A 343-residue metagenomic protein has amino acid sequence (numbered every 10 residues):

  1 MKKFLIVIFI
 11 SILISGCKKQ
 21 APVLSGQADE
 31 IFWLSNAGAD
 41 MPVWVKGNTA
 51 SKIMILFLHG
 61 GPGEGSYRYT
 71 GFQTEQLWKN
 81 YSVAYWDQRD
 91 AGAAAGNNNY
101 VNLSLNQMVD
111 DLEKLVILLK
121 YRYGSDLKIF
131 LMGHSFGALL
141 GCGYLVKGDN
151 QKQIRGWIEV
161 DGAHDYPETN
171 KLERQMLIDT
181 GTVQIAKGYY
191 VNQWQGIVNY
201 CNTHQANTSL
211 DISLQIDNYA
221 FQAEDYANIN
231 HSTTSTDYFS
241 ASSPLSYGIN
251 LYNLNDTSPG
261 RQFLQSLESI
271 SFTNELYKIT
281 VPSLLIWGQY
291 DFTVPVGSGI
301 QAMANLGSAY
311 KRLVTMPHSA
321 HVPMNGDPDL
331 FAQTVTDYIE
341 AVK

Functional and structural regions predicted by a protein language model:
E64-T74: The serine-hydrolase catalytic nucleophile loop
W78-A95: Conserved alpha/beta-hydrolase
V109-L127: Conserved acidic catalytic loop of the alpha/beta-hydrolase fold
L127-K171: Conserved hydrolase catalytic core segment
G188-N274, V281: Alpha/beta-hydrolase
I279, L285-W287: Short beta-strand/loop motif that positions the catalytic acidic residue of the alpha/beta-hydrolase fold
F292-S298: Conserved alpha/beta-hydrolase "acid-adjacent" motif
S319-P328: Catalytic histidine-centered segment of alpha/beta-hydrolase-like enzymes
